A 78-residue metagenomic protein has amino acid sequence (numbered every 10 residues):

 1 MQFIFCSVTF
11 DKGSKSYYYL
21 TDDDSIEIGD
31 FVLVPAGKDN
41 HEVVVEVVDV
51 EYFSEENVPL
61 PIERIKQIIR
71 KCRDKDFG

Functional and structural regions predicted by a protein language model:
Q2-Y17, D23-G78: Terminal, basic amphipathic appendages of nucleotide-handling enzymes
